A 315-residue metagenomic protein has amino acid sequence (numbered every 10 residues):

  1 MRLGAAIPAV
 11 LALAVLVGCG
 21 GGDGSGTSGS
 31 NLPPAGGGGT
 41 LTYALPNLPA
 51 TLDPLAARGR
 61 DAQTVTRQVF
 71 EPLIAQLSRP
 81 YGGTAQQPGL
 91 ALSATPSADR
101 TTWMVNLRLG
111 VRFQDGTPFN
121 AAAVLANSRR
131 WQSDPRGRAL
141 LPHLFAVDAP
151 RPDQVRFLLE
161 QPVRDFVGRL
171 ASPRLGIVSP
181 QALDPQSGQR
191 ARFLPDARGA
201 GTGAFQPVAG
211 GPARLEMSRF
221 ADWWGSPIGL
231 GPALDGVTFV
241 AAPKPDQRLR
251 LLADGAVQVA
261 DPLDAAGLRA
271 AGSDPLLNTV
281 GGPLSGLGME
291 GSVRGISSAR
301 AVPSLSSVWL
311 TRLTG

Functional and structural regions predicted by a protein language model:
V15-G18: C-terminal motif of bacterial Sec signal peptides marking the signal peptidase cleavage site
G20-D23: Bacterial signal peptide processing site
A44-A98, R129, A200-G201: N-terminal lobe/hinge region of extracytoplasmic solute-binding protein
L77-S78, A171-P232, G236-T238: Gly/Pro-rich hinge or "lid" segments in bacterial periplasmic/extracellular proteins
L92-G137, P150, R156, R248-D254: Aromatic- and charge-enriched surface segment that lines or borders ligand/interaction sites
N120-A126, Q154-L158, A204, L234-G236 (+1 more regions): Alpha-helical secondary-structure segments
A139-D184: Surface-exposed binding/hinge segments that line and control ligand-binding clefts or catalytic entry sites
D222-A270, S285: Ligand-site clamp/hinge motif
